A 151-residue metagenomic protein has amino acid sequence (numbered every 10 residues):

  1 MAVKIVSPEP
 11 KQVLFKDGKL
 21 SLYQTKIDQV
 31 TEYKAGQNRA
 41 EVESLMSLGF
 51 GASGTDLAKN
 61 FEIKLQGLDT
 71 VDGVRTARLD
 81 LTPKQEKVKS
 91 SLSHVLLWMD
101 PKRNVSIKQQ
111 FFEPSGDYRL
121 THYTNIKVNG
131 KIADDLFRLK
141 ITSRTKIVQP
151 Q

Functional and structural regions predicted by a protein language model:
M1-S44, R119: An acidic-aromatic
I5-S7, F15, D56, F61 (+1 more regions): Short solvent-exposed loop/turn micro-motifs enriched in small/polar/acidic residues
S7, T25, Q37-A40, G49 (+4 more regions): Short, functionally important structural connectors and interaction interfaces within domains
Q12-T25, G51-N60, Q110, P114-S115 (+1 more regions): Short secondary-structure transition/capping segments
D28, A35-R75: Flexible, surface-exposed loop/linker segments and immediately adjacent secondary-structure boundaries
T31, A58, K64-P150: Gly/Pro-enriched, hydrophobic low-complexity segments that function as extracytoplasmic propeptides/linkers
